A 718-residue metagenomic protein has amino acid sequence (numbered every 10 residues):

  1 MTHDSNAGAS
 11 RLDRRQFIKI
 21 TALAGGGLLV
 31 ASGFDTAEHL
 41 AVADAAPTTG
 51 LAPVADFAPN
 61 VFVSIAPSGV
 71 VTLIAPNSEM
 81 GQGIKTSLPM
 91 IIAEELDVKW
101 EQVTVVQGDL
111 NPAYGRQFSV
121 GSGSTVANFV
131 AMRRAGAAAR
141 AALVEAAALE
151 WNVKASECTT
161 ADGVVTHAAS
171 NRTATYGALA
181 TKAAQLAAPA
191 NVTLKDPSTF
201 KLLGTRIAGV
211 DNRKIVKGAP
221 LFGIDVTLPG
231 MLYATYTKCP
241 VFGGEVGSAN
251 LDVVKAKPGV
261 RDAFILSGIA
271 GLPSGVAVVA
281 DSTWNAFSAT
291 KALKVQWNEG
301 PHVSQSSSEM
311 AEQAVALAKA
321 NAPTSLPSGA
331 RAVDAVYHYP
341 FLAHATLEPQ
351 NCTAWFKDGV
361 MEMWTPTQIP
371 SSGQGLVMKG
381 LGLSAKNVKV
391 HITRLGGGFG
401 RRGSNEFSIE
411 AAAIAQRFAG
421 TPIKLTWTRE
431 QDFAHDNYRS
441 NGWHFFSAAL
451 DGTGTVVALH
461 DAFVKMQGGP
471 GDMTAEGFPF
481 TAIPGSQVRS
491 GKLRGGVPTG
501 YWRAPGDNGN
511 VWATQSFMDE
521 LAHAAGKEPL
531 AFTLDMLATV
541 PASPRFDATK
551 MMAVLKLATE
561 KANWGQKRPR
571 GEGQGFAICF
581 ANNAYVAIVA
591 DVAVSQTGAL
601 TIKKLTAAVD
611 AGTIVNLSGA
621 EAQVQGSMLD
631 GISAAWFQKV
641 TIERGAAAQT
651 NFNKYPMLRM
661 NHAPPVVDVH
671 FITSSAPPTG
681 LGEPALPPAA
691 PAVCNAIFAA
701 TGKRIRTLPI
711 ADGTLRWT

Functional and structural regions predicted by a protein language model:
T2-T718: Cofactor-binding beta-sheet edge motifs in enzyme active sites
